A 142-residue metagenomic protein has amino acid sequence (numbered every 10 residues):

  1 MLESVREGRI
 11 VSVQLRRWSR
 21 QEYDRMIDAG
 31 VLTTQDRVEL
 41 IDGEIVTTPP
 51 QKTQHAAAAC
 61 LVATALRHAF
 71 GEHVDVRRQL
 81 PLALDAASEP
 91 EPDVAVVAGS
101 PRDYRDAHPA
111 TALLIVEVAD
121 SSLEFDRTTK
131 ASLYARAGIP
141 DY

Functional and structural regions predicted by a protein language model:
M1-D141: Gly/Pro/Ser/Thr-rich low-complexity, intrinsically disordered segments predominantly at protein N-termini
